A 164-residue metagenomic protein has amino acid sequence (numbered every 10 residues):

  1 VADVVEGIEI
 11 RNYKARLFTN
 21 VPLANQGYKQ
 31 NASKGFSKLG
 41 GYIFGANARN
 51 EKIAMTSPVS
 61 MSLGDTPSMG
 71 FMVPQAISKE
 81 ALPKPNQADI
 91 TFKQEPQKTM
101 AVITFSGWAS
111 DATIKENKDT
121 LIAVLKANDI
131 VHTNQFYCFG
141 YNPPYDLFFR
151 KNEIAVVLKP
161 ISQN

Functional and structural regions predicted by a protein language model:
V1-N164: A solvent-exposed interaction/effector surface
